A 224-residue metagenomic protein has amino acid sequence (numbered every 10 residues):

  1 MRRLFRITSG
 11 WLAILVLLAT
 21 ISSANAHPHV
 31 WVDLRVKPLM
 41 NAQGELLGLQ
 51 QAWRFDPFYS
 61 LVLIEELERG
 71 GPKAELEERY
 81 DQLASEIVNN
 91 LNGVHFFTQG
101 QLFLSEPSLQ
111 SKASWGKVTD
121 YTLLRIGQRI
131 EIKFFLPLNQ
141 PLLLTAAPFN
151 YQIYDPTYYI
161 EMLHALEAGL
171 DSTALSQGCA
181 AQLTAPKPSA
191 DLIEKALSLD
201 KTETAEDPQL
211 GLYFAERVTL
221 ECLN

Functional and structural regions predicted by a protein language model:
M1-R6: N-terminal secretory signal peptides that target proteins for export/translocation
S9-T20: Bacterial N-terminal signal peptides
A19, G44-E45, G127: A broadly tuned, weak detector of single residues within folded domains
I21-A26: Sec/Tat signal peptide C-region and signal peptidase I cleavage site
H27-S111, S189-N224: Lumenal/extracellular ectodomains and adaptor appendage modules of the eukaryotic vesicle/secretory system
F103-N224: Mature, soluble, non-transmembrane domains
